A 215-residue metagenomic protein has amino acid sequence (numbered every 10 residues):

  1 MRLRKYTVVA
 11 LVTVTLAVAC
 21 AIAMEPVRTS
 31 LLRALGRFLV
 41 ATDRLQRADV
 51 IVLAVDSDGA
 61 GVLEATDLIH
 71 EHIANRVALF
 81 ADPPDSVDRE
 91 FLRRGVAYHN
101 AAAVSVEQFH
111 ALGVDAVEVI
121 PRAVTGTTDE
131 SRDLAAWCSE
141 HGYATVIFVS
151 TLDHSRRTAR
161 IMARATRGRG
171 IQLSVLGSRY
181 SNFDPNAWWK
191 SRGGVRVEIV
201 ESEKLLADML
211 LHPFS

Functional and structural regions predicted by a protein language model:
R2-A41: N-terminal type II signal-anchor transmembrane helix that functions as the membrane-insertion/stop-transfer segment
V27-K190: A structural signal for short, hydrophobic/glycine-enriched beta-strand patches
S191-S215: A transmembrane-helix-recognition feature enriched in membrane-embedded lipid enzymes and envelope glyco-/phospholipid
